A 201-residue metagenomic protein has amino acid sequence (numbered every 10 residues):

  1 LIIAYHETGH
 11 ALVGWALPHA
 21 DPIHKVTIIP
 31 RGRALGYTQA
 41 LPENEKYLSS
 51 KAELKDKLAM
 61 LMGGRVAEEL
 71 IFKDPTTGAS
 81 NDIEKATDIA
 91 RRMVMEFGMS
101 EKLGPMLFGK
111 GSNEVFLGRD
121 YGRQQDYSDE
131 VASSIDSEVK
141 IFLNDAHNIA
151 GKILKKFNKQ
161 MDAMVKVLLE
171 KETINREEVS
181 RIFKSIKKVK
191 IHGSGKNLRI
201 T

Functional and structural regions predicted by a protein language model:
I2-Y5, A11-T201: Soluble catalytic regions of large protease machineries
